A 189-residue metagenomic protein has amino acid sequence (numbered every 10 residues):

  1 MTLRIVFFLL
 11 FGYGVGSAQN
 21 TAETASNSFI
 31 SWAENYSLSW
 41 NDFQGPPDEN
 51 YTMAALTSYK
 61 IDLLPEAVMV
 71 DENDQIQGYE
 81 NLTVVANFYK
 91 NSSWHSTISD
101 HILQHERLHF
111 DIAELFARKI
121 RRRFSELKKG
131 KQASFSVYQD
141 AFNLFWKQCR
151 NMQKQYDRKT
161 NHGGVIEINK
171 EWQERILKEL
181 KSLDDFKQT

Functional and structural regions predicted by a protein language model:
M1-E23: Bacterial Sec-dependent N-terminal signal peptides
R4, L10-F11, H105, K181-D184: Compositionally biased amphipathic helical and low-complexity segments enriched in hydrophobic
G14, N91, K154: Residue-level marker of positions within ordered structural domains that often coincide with functionally constrained
N20-Q77, V84, F88, G130-T189: Metalloprotease/metallohydrolase-associated module, dominated by Zn2+-dependent proteases
N81, N87-R121: Mid-length scaffold segments of soluble, non-membrane domains
T97-L103, K128-S136: Short, surface-exposed loop/turn segments at secondary-structure junctions
I112-A117, F124, K129-K131, Y138-Q139: Short, surface-exposed, polar/charged, turn-prone segments marking secondary-structure boundaries
R118-S125, R150, K154: Sec-exported extracytoplasmic/periplasmic mature domains
